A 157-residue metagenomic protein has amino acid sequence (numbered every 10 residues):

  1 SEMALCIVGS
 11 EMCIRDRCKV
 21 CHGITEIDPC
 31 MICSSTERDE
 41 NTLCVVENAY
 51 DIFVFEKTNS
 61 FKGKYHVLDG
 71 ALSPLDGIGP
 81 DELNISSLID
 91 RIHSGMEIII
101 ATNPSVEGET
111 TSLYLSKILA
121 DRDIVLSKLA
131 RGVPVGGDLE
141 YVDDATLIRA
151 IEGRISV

Functional and structural regions predicted by a protein language model:
S1, C18, D76, N103: Conserved short-loop catalytic and cofactor-binding motifs
S1-G9, I14: Single conserved hydrophobic/aromatic residue that forms the stacking wall/gate of nucleotide- or nucleobase-binding
M3, R17, P29, D51 (+5 more regions): Glycine-rich, flexible loop/turn motifs
E11, R15-I52: Cys/His-rich short segments
K19, M31-T36, F53, K57 (+4 more regions): Core recognition of P-loop NTPase motor domains used across DNA-transaction enzymes
G23-I27, I78, E82, P104-E109: Conserved phosphate/pyrophosphate-binding and hydrolysis machinery centered on Walker-type P-loop NTPases, extending
S35-T102: Extended interfacial segments that mediate partner engagement and assembly in macromolecular machines
K62, I89-V157: Long C-terminal interaction/binding lobes of large macromolecular proteins
